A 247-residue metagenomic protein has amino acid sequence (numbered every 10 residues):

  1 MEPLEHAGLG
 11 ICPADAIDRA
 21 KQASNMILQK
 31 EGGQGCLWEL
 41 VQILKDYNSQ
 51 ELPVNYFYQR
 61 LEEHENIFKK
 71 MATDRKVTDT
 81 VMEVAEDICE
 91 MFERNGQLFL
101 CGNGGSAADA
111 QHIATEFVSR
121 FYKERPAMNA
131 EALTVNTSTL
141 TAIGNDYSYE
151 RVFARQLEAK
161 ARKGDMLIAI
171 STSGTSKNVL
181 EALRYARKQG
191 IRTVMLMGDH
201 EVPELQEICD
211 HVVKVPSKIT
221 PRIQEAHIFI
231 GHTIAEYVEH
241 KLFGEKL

Functional and structural regions predicted by a protein language model:
M1-A7, G174, N178-E181: Acidic, divalent-metal-coordinating active-site segment for phosphoryl/phosphodiester hydrolysis, typified by short
M1-L52: Mg2+-dependent phosphoryl-transfer enzymes with acidic/Ser/Thr/Gly-rich catalytic loops
G10, I27, L167, T193 (+1 more regions): Short, well-ordered beta-strand core segments
L40-E51, A159, P221-L247: A charged, well-structured terminal subsegment
L52-K76: Generic N-terminal amphipathic, Lys/Arg-enriched alpha-helix
E86-A161: Glycine-rich, small/polar surface segments that engage phosphate groups of diverse ligands
N95-G96, G164, G190-I191: Glycine-centered short loops/turns at secondary-structure junctions
L196-K214: Glycine-rich, charge-decorated loop segments at or immediately adjacent to ligand/cofactor-binding or catalytic sites
